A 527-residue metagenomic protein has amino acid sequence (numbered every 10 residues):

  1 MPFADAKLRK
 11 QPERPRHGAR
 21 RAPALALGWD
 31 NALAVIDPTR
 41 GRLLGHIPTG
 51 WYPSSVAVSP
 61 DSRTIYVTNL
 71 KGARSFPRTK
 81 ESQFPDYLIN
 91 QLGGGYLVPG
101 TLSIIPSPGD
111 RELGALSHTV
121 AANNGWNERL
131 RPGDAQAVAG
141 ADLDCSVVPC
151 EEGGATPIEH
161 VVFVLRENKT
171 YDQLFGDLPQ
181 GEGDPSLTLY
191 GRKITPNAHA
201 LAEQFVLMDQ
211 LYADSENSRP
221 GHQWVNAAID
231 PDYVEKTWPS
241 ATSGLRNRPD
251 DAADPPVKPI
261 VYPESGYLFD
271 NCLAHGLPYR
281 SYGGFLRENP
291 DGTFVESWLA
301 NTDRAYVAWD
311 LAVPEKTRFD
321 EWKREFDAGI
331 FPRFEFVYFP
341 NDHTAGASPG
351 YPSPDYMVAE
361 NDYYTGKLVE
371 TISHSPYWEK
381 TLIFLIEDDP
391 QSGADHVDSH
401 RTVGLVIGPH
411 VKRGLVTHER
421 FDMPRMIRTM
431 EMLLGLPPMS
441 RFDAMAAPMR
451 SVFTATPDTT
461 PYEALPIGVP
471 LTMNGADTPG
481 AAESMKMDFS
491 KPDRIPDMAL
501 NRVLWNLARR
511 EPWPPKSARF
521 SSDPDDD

Functional and structural regions predicted by a protein language model:
M1-C145: Predominantly soluble domains enriched in secretory-pathway, periplasmic, or organellar proteins
S117-D527: N-terminal pro-sequences and low-complexity stem/linker regions of secreted or lumenal proteins
